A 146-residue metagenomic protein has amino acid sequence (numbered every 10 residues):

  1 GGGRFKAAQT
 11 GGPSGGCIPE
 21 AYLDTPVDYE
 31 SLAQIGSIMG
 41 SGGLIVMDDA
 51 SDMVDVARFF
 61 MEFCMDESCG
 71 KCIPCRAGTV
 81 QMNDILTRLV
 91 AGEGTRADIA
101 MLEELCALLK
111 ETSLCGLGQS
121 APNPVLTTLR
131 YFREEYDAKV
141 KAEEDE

Functional and structural regions predicted by a protein language model:
G1-E146: Redox cofactor-anchoring modules in respiratory/redox and cofactor-processing assemblies
